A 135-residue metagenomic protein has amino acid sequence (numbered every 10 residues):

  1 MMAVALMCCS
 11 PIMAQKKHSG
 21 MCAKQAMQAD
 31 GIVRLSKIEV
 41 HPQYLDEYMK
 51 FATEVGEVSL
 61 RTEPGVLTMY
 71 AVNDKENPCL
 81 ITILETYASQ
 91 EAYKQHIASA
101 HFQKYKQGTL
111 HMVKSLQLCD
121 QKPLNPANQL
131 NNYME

Functional and structural regions predicted by a protein language model:
M1-C9: Bacterial N-terminal signal peptides
S10-D30, Y70-N77, K106-E135: Glycine-rich beta-strand-turn "strand-cap" elements at beta-sheet edges
K16-S19, V58-L67, T86-D120: An amphipathic, aromatic/His-enriched active-site/gating alpha helix that lines ligand/cofactor pockets
K24-E54: N-terminal targeting signals for Sec/Tat export/insertion, comprising classic cleavable signal peptides
G31-E39, T68-I97, C119: Short, well-ordered beta-strand segments in beta-rich or mixed alpha/beta enzyme and ligand-binding folds
E39-L45, T53-V58, V66, S89-Y93 (+1 more regions): N-terminal start-of-chain detector that recognizes signal peptides and the immediate post-cleavage beginning
Q43, E54, E76-P78, A88 (+3 more regions): Short alpha-helical
